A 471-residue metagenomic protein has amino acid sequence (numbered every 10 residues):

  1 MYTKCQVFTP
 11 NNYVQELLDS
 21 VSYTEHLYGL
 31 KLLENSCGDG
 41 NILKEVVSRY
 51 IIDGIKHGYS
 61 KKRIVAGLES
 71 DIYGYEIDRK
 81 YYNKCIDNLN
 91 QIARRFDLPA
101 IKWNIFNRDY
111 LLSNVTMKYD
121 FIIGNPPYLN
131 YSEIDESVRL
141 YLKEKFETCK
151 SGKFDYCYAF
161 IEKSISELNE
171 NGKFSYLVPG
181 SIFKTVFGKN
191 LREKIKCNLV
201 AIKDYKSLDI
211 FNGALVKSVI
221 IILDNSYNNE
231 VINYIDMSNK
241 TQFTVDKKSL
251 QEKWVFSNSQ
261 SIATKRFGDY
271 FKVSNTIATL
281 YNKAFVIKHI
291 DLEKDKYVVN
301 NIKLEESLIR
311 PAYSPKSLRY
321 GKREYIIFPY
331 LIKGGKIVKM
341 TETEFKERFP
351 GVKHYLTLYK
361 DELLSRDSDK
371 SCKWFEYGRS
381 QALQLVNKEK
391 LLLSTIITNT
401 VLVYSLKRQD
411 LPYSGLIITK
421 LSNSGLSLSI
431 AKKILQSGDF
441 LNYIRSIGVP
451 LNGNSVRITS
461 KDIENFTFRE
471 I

Functional and structural regions predicted by a protein language model:
Y2-D19, L30, S36-E45, I51 (+3 more regions): Signature of N6-adenine DNA methyltransferases within the class I
K4, D209, K217-L391, V449 (+1 more regions): C-terminal substrate-recognition regions of SAM-dependent nucleic acid methyltransferases
S20-H26: Glycine-rich helix-loop-beta junction characteristic of Rossmann-like nucleotide cofactor-binding loops
I72-E76: Conserved SAM-binding motif I beta-strand of class I
C85-I86: Conserved SAM-binding loop
L98-D109: Conserved SAM-binding strand-loop segment of SAM-dependent methyltransferases
I202-D204, S394-L411, L441-G453: Short, ligand-facing micro-motifs at secondary-structure edges
I417-N465: Basic, amphipathic alpha-helical recognition segments used for DNA target recognition
